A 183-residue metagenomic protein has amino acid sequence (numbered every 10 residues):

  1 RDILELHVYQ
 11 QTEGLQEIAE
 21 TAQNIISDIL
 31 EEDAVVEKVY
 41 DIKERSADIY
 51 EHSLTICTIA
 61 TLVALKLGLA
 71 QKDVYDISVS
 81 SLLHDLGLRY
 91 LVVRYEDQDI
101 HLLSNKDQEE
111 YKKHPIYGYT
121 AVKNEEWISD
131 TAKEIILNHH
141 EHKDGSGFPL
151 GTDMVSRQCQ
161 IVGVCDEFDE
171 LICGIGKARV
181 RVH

Functional and structural regions predicted by a protein language model:
R1-E5, I175-H183: Terminal helices and disordered tails flanking the catalytic cores of nucleotide-processing hydrolases
R1-K112, T120-E126: Acidic/His-rich, divalent-metal-binding segments that scaffold phosphate/diphosphate chemistry
S81, V122-V162, K177-A178: Histidine/acidic-rich helix-loop-helix segments that form or flank divalent-metal centers in metalloenzyme catalytic
L88-R89, P149, E170: General alpha-helical segment detector with a strong preference for membrane-spanning helices and helix-boundary regions
L91-V92, G145, C173: Active-site-flanking alpha-helical
K112-W127, E167-E170, H183: Helix-loop-helix
Q160-C173: Conserved beta-strand-loop-short alpha-helix elements that form and flank the Mn2+/Mg2+-coordinating active site
